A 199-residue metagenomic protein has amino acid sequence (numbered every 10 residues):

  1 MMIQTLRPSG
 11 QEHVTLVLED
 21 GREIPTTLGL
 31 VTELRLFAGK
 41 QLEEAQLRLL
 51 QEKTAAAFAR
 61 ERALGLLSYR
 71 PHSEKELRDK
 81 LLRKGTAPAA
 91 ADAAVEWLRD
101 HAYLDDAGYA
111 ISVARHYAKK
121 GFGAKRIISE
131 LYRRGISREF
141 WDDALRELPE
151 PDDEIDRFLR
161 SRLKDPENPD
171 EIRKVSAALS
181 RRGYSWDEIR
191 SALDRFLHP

Functional and structural regions predicted by a protein language model:
M1-P199: An alpha-helical, amphipathic repeat domain used for nucleic-acid recognition, typified by the mTERF helical solenoid
